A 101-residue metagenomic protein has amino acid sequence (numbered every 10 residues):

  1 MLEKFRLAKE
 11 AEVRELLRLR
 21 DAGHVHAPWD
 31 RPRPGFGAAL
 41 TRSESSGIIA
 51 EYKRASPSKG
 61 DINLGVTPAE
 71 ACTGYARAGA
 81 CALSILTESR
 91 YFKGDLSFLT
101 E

Functional and structural regions predicted by a protein language model:
M1-E101: Conserved N-terminal beta1-alpha1 strand-loop-helix module at the mouth
